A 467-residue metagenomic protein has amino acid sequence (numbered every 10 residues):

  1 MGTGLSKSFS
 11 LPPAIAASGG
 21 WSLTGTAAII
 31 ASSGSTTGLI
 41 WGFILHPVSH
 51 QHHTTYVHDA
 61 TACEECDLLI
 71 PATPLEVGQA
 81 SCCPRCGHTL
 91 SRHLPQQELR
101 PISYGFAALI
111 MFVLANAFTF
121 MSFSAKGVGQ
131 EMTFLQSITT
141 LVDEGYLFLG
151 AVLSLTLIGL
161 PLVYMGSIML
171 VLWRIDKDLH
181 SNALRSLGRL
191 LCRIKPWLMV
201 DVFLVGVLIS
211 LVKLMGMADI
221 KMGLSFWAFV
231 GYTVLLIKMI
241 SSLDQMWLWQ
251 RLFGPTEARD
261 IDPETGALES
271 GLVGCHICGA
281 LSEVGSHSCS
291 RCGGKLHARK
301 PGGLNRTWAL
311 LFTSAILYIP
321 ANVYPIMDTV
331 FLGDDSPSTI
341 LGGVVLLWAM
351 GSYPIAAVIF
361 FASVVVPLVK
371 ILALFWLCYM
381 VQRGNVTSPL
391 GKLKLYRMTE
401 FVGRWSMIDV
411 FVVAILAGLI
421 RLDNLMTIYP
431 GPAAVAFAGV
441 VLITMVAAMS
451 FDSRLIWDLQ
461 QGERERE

Functional and structural regions predicted by a protein language model:
G2, S6-A28, S32-S35: Low-acidity, Ser/Thr- and Arg-rich intrinsically disordered low-complexity segments
G38-E467: Long C-terminal interaction/binding lobes of large macromolecular proteins
